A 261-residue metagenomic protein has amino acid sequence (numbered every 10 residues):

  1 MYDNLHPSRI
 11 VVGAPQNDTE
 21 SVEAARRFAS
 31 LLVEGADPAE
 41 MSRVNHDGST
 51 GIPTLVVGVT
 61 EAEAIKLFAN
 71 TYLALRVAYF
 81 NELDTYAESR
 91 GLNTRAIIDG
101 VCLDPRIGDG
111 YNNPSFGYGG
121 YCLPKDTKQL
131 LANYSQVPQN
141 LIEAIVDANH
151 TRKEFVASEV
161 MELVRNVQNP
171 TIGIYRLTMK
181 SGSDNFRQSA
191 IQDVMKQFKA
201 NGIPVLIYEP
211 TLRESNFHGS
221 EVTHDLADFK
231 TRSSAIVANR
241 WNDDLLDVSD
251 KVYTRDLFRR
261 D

Functional and structural regions predicted by a protein language model:
M1-D261: Structural/interface elements that position substrates and couple domains in central-metabolism enzymes
